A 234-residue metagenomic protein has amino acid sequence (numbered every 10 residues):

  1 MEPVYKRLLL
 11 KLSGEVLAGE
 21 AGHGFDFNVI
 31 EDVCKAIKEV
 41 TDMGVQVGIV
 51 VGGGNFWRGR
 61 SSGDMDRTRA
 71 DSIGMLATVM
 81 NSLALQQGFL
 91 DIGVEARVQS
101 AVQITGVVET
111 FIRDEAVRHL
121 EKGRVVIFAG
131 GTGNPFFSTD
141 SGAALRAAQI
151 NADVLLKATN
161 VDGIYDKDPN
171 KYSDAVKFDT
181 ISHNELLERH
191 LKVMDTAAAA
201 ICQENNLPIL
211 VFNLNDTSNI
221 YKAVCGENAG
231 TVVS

Functional and structural regions predicted by a protein language model:
M1-S234: C-terminal catalytic "cap/lid" subdomain
